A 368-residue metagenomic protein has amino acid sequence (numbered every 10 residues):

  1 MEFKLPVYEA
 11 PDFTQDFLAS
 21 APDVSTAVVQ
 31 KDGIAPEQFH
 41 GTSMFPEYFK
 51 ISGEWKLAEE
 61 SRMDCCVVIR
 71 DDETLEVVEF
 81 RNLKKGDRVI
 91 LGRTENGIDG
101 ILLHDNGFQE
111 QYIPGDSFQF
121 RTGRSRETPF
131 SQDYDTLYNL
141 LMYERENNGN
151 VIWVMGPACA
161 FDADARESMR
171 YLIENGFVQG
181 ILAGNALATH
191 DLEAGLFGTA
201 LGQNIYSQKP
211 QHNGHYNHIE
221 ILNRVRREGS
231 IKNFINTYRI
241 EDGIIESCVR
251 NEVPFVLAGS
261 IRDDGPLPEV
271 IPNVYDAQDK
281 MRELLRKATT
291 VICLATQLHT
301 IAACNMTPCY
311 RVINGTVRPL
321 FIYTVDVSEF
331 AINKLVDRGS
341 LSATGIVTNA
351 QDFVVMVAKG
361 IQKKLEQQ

Functional and structural regions predicted by a protein language model:
M1-L75, E79-K84: Long terminal accessory regions outside catalytic cores
K84-G92: Loop/turn positions that initiate beta-strands
T94-I98: Short, charged beta-turn/beta-strand-edge "cap" motif at the junction between a beta-strand and an adjacent loop
I101-D105, A163-S168, D191-F197, L267-V270 (+2 more regions): Short acidic, glycine/serine/threonine-rich loops at helix termini
E110-S125, N223-R227, D264: Gly-rich Lys/Arg/Thr-decorated short loops/hinges at beta-loop-alpha junctions or inter-strand turns that position
D135-V151, C248, E283-A288: Glycine-rich phosphate/diphosphate-binding loops that line cofactor/substrate pockets in enzymes
L140-Y143, N147-E228: Metabolite-binding pocket within alpha/beta catalytic cores that recognizes anionic/polar moieties
I205, Q211-F255, S260-V291, T296-Q368: C-terminal functional extensions of proteins
